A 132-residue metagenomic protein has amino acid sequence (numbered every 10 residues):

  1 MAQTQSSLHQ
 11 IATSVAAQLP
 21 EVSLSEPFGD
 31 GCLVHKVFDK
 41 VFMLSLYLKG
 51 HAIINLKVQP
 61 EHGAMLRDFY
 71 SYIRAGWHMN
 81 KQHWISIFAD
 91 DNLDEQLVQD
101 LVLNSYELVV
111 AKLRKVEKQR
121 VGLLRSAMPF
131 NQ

Functional and structural regions predicted by a protein language model:
M1-Q132: Charge-dense, helix-prone N-terminal extensions
